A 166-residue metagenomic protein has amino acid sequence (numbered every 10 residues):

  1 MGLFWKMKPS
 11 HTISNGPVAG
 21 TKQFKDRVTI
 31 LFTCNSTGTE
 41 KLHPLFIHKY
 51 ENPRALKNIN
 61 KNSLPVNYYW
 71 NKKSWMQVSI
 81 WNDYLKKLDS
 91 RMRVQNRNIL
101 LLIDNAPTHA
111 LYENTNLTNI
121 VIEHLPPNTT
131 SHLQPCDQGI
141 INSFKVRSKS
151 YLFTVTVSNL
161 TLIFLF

Functional and structural regions predicted by a protein language model:
M1-F166: RecA-like helicase/translocase P-loop NTPase motor core
